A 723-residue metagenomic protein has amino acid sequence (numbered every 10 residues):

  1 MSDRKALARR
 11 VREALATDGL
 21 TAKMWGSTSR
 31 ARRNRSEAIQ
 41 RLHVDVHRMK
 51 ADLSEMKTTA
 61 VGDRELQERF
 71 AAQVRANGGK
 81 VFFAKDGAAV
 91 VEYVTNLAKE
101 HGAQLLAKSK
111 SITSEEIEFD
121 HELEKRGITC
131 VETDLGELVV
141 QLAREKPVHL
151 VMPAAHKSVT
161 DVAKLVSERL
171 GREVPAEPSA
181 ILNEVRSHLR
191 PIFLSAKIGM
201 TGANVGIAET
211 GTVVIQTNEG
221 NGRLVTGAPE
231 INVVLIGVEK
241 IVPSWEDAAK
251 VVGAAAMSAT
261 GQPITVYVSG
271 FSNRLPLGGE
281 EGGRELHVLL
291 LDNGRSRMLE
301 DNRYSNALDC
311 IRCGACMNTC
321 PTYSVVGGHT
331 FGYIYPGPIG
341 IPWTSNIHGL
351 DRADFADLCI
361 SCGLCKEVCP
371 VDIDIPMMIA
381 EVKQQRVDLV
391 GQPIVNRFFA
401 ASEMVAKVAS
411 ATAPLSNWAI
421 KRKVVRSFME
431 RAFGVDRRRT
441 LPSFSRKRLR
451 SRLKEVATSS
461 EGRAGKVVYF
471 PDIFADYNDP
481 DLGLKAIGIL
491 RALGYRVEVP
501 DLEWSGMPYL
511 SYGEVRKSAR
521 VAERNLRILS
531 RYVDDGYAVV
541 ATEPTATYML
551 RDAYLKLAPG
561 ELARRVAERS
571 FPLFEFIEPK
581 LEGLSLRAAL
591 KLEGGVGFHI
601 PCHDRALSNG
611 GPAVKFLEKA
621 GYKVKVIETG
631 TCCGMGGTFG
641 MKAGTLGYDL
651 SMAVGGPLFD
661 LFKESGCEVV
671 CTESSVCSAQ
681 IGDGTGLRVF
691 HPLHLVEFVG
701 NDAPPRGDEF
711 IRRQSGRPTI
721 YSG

Functional and structural regions predicted by a protein language model:
M1-R303: The feature marks the mature, well-folded catalytic cores of soluble enzymes
D52, N77-G79, D301-S305, I360-K366 (+3 more regions): Glycine- and acidic
R64, Y323-D354, D372-R397, G647-D649 (+1 more regions): Non-heme iron-sulfur electron-transfer modules
E92-E100, K110-P191, K197-G199, N204-T217 (+4 more regions): Iron-sulfur cluster-binding electron-transfer modules in prokaryotic oxidoreductases
E280-N302, F331-L350, N609-F616, G644: Short, charged low-complexity linear segments at domain edges
E281-G282, C313-C316, V325-T330, C365 (+2 more regions): Cysteine-cluster motifs in flexible loop/terminal segments that predominantly coordinate metals
R303-S305, W343-D354, K580-S585: Active-site-adjacent structural elements in folded domains
R303-S324, D351-I373, V405-K407, C602-H603 (+1 more regions): Cysteine-centered iron-sulfur cluster-binding motifs in ferredoxin-type domains/subunits of redox enzymes
